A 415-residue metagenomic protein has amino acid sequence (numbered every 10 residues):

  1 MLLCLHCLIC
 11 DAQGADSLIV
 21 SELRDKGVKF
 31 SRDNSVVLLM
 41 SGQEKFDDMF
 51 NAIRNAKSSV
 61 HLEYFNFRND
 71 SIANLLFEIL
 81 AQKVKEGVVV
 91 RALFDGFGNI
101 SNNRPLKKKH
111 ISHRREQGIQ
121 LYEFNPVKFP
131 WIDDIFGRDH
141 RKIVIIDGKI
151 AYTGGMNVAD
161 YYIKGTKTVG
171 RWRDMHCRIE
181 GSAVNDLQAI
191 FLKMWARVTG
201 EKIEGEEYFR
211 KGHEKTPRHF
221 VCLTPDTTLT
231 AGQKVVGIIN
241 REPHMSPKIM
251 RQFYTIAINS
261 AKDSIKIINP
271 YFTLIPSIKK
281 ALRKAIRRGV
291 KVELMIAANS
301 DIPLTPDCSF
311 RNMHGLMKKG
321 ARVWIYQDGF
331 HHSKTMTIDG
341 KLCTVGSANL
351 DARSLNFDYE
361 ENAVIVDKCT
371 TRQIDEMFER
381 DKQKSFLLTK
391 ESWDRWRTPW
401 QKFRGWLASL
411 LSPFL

Functional and structural regions predicted by a protein language model:
M1-H6: Bacterial N-terminal signal peptides
C7-L415: Charged, low-complexity intrinsically disordered terminal segments
